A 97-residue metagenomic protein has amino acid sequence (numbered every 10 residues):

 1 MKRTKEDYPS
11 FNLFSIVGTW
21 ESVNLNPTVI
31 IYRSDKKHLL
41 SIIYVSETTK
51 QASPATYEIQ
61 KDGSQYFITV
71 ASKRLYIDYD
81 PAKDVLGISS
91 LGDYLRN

Functional and structural regions predicted by a protein language model:
M1-V17, L25, A82-K83, G87-L91 (+1 more regions): Amphipathic/hydrophobic helical signal segments and adjacent flexible N-terminal regions that mediate secretion
L25-G63: N-terminal glycine/threonine-rich, aromatic-flanked beta-hairpin/loop signature
T28-R33, L75-A82: Broad, structure-driven detector of short, well-ordered beta-strand segments within folded domains
K37-L39, S64-F67, K83-G87: Hydrophobic residues embedded in beta-strands of well-ordered beta-sheets
I42-T48, T69-L75, I88-Y94: Secondary-structure transition/turn motif
A52-D62, L75-D78, D93-N97: Short, surface-exposed loop motifs enriched in S/T, G, D/E and P with embedded aromatic residues
